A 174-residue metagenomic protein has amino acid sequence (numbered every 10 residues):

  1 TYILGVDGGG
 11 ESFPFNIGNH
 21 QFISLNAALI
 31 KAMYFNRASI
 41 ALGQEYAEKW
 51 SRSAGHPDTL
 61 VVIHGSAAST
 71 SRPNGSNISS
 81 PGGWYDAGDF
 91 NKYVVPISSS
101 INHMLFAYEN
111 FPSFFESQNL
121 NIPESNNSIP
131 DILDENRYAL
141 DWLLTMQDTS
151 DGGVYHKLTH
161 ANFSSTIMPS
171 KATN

Functional and structural regions predicted by a protein language model:
T1-A32, N36: Extended acidic/polar, glycine-enriched regions that form or flank non-catalytic beta-rich accessory modules
Y34-P96, H103, F115-N174: Extended ligand-binding groove/face enriched in aromatic
N102-P112: Short glycine/serine- and small hydrophobic-enriched flexible loop segments
